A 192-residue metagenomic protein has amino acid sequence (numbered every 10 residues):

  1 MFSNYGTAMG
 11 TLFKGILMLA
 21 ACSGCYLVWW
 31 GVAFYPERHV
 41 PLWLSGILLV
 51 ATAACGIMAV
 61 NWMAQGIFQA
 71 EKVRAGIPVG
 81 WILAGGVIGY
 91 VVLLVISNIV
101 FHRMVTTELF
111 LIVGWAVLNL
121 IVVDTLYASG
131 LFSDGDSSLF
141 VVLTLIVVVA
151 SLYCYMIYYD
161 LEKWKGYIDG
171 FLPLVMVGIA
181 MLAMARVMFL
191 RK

Functional and structural regions predicted by a protein language model:
M1-P78: N-terminal topogenic module of multi-pass integral membrane proteins
T7-G10, I121-I157: Short alpha-helical packing/oligomerization segments
L17-L27, T52-I57, L83-L94, T144-Y155: Hydrophobic cores of alpha-helical transmembrane segments in multi-pass inner/ER membrane proteins, independent
V28-R38, V92-R103, C154-E162: C-terminal ends of transmembrane helices
L42-L48, F68-G85, V105-V113, D136-V141: Transmembrane alpha-helix entry/boundary detector in multi-pass membrane proteins
L49-T52, L111-V123, F171-A183: Small-residue-rich segments of transmembrane alpha-helices in multi-pass membrane proteins, especially helix faces
M156-G178: Interfacial loop-to-transmembrane junctions
M181-K192: Juxtamembrane boundary at the C-terminal end of a transmembrane helix
